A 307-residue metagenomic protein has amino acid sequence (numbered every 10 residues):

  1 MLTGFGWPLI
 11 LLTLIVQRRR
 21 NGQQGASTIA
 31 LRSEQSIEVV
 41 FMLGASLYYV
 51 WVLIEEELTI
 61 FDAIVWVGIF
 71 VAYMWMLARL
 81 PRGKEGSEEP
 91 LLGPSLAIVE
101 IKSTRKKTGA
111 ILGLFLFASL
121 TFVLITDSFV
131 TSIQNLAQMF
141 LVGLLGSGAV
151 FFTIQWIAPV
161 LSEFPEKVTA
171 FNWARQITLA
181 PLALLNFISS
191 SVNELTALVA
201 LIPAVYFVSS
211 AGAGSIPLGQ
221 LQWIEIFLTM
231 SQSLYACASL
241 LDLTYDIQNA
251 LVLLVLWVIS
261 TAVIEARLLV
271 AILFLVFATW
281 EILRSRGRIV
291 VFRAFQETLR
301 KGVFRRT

Functional and structural regions predicted by a protein language model:
M1-T307: Hydrophobic alpha-helical segments, chiefly the membrane-spanning helices and signal/signal-anchor peptides
